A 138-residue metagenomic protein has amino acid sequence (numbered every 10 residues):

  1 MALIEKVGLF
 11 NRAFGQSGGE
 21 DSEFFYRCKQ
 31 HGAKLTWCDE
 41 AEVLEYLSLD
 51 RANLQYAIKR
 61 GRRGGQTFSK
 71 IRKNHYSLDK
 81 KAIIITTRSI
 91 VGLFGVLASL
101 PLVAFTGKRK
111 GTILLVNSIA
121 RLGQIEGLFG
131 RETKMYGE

Functional and structural regions predicted by a protein language model:
M1-G8: Conserved nucleotide-sugar donor-binding and metal-coordinating catalytic region shared by glycosyltransferases
A2, E23, E42: Active-site phosphate/pyrophosphate-handling residues
L9, G15-F24: Acidic donor-binding loop at a coil-to-helix junction in glycosyltransferase catalytic cores that engages
F24-F25, A57: Short, hydrophobic alpha-helical packing/hinge segments within bilobed ligand-binding/sensory domains
C28-K29: Hydrophobic residues within well-ordered alpha-helices
L35-L47, A57: Catalytic beta-strand/loop signature of glycosyltransferases that borders the donor
K59-Q66, S77-E138: Non-catalytic, C-terminal membrane-associated alpha-helical segments of glycosyltransferases
